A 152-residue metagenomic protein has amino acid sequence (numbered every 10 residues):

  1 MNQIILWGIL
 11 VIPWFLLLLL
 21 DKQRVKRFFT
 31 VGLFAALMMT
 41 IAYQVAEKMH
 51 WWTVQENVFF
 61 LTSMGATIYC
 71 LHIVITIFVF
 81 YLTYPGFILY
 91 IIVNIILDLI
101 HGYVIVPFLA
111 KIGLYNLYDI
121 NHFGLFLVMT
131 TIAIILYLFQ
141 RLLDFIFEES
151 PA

Functional and structural regions predicted by a protein language model:
M1-A152: Aromatic-rich, lipid-facing transmembrane alpha helices and their immediate juxtamembrane interface loops in integral
